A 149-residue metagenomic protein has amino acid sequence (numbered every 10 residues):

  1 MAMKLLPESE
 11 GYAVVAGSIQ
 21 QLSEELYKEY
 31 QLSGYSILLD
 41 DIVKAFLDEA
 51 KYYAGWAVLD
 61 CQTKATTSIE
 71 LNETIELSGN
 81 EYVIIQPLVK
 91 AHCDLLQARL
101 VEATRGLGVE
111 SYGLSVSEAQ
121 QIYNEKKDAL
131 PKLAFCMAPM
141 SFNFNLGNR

Functional and structural regions predicted by a protein language model:
A2-E76, C136-R149: Conserved short "hinge" loops at termini or chain/domain junctions
P7, G11-S18, G34, L38 (+5 more regions): Non-membrane alpha-helical secondary structure
I42, F46, I84-D94, K127-D128 (+2 more regions): Generic hydrophobic secondary-structure signal
L77-Y123: Amphipathic protein-protein interaction modules
E110, E118-R149: Polybasic, proline/glycine-rich intrinsically disordered low-complexity segments
